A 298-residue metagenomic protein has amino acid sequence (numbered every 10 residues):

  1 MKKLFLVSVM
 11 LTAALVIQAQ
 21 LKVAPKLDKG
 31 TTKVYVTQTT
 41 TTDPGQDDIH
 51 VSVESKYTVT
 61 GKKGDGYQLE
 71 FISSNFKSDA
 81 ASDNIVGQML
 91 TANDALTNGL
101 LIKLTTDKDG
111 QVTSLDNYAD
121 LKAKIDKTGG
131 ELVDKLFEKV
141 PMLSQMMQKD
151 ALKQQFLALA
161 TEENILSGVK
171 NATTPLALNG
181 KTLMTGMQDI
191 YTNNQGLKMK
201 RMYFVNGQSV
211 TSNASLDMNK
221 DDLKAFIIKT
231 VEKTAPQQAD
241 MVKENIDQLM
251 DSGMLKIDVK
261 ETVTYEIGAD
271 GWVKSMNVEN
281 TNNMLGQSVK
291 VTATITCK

Functional and structural regions predicted by a protein language model:
M1-P25: Bacterial Sec-dependent N-terminal signal peptides
Q20-T106, G180-K298: Acidic, serine/threonine-rich low-complexity disordered tracts
D79, I85-Q145: Phosphate-binding loop that captures ATP/GTP phosphates
D116-A235: Acidic, serine/threonine- and glycine-rich low-complexity intrinsically disordered segments that serve as flexible
